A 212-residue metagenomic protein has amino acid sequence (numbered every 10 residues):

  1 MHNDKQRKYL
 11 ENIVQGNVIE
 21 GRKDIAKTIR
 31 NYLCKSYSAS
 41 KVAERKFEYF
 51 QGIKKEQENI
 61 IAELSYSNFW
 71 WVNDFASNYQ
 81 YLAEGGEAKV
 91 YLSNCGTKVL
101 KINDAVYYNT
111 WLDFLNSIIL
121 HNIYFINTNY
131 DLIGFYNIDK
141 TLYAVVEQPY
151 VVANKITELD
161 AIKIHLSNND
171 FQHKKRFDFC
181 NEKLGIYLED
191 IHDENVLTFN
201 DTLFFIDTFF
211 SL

Functional and structural regions predicted by a protein language model:
M1-S77: Juxta-kinase regulatory segment immediately upstream of eukaryotic protein kinase catalytic domains
K41-K54, I61, F75-N127, T141-Y143: ATP-binding glycine-rich loop module of kinase domains
F69-A76, F171-F179: Short Pro/Gly-enriched beta-strand edge/turn motifs at strand-loop
L92-S93, Y150, T198: Conserved hydrophobic "DFG−1" position in protein kinase catalytic cores
K98, A144-V146, Y187, F204: Protein kinase-like catalytic core scaffold
V99-A105, P149-V151, D207-F209: Active-site ExK catalytic segment of metal-dependent nucleases
D104, N122-F177: Conserved structural core of kinase catalytic domains
C180-L212: Catalytic activation segment of kinase domains across protein kinase-like and atypical kinase folds
